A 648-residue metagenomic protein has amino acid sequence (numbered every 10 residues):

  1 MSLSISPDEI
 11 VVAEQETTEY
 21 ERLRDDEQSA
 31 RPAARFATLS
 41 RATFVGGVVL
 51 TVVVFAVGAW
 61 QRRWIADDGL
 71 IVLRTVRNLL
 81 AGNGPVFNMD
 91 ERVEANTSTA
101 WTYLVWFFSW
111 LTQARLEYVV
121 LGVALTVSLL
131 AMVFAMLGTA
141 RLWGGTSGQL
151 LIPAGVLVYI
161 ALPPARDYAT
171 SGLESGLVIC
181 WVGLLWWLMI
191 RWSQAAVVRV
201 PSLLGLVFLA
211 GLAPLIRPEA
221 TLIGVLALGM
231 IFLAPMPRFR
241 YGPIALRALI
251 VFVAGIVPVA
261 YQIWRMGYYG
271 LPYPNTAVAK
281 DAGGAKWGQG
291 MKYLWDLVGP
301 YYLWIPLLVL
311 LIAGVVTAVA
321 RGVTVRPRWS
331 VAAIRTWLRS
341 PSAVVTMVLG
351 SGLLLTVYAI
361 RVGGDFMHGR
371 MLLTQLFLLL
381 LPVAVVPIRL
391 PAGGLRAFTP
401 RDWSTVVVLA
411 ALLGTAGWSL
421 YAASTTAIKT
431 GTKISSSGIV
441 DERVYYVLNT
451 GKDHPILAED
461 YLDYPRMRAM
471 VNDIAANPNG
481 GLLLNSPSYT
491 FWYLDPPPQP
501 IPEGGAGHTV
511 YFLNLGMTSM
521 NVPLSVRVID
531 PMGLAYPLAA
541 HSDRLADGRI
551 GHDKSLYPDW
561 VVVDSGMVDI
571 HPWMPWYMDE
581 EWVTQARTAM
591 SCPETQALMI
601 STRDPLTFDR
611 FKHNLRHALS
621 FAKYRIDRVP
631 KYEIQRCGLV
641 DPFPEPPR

Functional and structural regions predicted by a protein language model:
M1-L3: Intrinsic-disorder-linked linear interaction elements in eukaryotic regulatory proteins
I5-R648: Membrane-proximal envelope and lipid/glycan-remodeling enzymes
